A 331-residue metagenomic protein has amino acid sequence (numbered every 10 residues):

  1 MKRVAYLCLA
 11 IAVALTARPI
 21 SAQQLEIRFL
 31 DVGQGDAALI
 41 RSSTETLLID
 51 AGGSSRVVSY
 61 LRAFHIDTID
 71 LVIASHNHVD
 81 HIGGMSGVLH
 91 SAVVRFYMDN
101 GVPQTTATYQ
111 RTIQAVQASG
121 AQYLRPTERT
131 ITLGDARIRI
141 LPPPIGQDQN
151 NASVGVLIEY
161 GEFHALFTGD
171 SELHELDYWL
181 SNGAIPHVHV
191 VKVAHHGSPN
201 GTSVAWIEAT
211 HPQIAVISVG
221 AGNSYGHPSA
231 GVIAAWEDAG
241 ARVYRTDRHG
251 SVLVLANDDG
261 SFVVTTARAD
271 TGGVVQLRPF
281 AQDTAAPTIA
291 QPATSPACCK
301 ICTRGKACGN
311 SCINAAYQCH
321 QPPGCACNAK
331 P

Functional and structural regions predicted by a protein language model:
K2-Y6, R18-A290: Non-globular, low-confidence helical/coil segments that flank catalytic cores
A10-R18: Hydrophobic h-region of N-terminal signal peptides that target proteins for export in Gram-negative bacteria
A12-V13, P186, V193, G309: A general, composition-driven signal for non-globular sequence regions
V13, S59-R62, S75, N200 (+4 more regions): Preference for short coil/turn "hinge" residues that link or interrupt alpha-helices
A14, A286-A297: Low-complexity, glycine/proline/serine-enriched intrinsically disordered segments
S295-P331: Secreted, short cysteine-rich peptides and small extracellular cysteine-rich domains stabilized by multiple disulfide
